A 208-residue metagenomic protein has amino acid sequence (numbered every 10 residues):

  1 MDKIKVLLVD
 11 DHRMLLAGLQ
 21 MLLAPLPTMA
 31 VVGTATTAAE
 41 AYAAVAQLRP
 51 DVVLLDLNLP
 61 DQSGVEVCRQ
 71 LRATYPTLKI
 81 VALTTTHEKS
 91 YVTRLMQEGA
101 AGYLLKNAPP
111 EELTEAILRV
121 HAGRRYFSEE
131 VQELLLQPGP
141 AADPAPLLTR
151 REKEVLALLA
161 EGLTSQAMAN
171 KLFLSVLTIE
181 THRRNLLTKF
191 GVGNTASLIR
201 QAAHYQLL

Functional and structural regions predicted by a protein language model:
K3-L15, L19-L23, L148: Conserved acidic segment of CheY-like receiver
D10, D56, T84: Active-site residues of response regulator receiver
L15, L55, P60: The feature encodes the CheY-like receiver
T28-T36, A44, V192: Short hydrophobic/Thr-rich beta-strand motif most characteristic of the beta2 strand and flanking loop of CheY-like
T37-E40, S63-E66: Acidic catalytic/metal-coordinating carboxylates
V65-P76: Short amphipathic alpha-helix used as the core "switch/output" element in two-component signaling
S90-R150, E154, L207: Short, flexible helix-to-coil linker/hinge segments that flank and couple to helix-turn-helix
T164-S197: Recognition helix of helix-turn-helix DNA-binding domains
